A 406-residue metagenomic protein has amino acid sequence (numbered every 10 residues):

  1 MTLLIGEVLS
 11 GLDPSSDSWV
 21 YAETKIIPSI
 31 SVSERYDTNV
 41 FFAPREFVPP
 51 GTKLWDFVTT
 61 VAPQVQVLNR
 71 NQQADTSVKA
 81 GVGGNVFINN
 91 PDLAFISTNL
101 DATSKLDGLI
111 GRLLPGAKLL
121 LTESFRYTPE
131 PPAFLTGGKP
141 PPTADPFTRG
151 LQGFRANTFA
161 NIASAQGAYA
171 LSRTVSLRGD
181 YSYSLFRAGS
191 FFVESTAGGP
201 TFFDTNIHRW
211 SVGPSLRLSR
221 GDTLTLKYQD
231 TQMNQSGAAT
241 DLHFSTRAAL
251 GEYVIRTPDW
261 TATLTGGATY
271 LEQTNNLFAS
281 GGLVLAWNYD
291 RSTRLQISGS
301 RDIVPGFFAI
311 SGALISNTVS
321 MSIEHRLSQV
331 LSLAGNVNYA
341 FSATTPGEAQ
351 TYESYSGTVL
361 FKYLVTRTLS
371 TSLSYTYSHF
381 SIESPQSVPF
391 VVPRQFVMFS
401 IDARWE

Functional and structural regions predicted by a protein language model:
M1-V8: Gram-negative bacterial Sec-dependent N-terminal signal peptides
V8-E406: Gram-negative and organellar
